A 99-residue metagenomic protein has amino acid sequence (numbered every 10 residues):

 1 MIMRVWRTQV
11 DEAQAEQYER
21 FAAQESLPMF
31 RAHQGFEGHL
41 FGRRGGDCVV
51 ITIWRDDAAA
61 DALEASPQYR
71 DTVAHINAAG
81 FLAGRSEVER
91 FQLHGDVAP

Functional and structural regions predicted by a protein language model:
I2, R7-D11, E37-V49, A74-P99: Glycine-rich beta-strand-turn "strand-cap" elements at beta-sheet edges
Q9-F21: Short, surface-exposed ligand-recognition loops at beta-strand->loop->(often short) alpha-helix junctions that present
D11-A13, R44, R55-A59: Short coil/turn motifs at secondary-structure junctions
E16-Y18, A60-A62, A98: Short acidic, gly/pro-rich beta-turn/loop elements at beta-sheet edges and active-site/ligand-binding grooves
Q24-E37, I53-E87: An amphipathic, aromatic/His-enriched active-site/gating alpha helix that lines ligand/cofactor pockets
